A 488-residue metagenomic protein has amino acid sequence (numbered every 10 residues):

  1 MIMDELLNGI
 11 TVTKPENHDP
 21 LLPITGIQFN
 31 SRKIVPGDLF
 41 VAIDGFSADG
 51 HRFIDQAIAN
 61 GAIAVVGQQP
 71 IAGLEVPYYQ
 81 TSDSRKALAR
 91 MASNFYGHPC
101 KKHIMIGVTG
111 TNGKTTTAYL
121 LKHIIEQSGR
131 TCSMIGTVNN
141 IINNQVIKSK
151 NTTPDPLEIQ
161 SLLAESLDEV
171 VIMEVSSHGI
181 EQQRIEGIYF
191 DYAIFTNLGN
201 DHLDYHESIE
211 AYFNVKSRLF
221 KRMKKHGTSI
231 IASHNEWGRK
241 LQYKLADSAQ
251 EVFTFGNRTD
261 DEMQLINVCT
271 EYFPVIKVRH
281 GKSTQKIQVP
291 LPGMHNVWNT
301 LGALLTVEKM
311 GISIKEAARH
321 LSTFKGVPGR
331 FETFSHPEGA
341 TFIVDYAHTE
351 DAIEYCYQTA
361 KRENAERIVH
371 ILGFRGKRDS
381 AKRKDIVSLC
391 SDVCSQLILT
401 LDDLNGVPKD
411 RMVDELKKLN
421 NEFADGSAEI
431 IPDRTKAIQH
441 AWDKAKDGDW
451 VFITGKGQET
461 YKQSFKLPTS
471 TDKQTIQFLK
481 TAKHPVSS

Functional and structural regions predicted by a protein language model:
M1-R90, E236, Q264-N267, K286 (+4 more regions): N-terminal leader/targeting and accessory segments in enzymes
M1-V12, P36-L39, L305-K315, R319-G326 (+2 more regions): ATP-dependent carboxylate-amine ligase
G9-I10, L88-S233, W237-Q250, L301-L304 (+2 more regions): Phosphate-binding loop of NTP-binding sites
I63, D191, S395: Receiver (REC) domain switch/active-site residues of two-component response regulators
G67-P70, V175, N197, S233 (+2 more regions): Short secondary-structure boundary segments
I71-E75, Y192-F342, K417-A424: Acidic, Mg2+-coordinating active-site environments of NTP-dependent enzymes
M134, M173, A193, I231 (+4 more regions): Structural beta-sheet core signal
